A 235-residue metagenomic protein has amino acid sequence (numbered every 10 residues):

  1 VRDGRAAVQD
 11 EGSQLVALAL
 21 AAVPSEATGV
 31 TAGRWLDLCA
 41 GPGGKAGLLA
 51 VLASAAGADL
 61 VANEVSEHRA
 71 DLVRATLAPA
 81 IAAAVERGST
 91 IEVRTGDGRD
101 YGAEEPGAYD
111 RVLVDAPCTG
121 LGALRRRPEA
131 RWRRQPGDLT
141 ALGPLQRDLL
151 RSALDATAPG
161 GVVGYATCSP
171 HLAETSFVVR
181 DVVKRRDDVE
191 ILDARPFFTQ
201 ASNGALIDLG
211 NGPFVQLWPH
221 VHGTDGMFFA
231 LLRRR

Functional and structural regions predicted by a protein language model:
V1-R235: S-adenosylmethionine
